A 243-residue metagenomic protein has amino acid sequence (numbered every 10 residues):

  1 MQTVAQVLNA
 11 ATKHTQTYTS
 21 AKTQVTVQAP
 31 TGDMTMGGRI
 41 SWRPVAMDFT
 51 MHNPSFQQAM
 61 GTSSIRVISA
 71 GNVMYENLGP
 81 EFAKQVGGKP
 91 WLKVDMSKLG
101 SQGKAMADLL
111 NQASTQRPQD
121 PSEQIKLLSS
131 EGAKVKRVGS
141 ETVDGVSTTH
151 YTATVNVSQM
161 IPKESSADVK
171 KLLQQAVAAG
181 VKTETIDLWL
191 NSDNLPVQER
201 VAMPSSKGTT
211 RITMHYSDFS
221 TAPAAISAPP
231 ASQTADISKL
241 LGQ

Functional and structural regions predicted by a protein language model:
M1-Q243: Subset-of-secretome marker
